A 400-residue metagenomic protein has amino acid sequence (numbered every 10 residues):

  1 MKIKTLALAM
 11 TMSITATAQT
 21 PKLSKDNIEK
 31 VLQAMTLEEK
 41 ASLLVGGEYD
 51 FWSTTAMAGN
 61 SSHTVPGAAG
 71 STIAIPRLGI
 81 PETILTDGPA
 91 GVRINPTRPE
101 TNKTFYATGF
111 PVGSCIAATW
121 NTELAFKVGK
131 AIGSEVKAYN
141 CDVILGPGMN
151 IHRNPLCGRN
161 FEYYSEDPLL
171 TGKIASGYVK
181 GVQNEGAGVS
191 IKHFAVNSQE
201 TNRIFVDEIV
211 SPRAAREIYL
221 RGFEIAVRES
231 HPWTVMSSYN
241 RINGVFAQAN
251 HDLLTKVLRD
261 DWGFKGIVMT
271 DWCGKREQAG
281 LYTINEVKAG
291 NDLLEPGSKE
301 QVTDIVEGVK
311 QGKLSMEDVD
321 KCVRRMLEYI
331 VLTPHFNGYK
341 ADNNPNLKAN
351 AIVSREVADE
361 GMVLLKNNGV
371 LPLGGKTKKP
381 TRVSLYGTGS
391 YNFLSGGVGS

Functional and structural regions predicted by a protein language model:
M1-P21: Bacterial Sec-dependent N-terminal signal peptides
T17-S400: Glycoside hydrolase catalytic-domain context in secreted enzymes
